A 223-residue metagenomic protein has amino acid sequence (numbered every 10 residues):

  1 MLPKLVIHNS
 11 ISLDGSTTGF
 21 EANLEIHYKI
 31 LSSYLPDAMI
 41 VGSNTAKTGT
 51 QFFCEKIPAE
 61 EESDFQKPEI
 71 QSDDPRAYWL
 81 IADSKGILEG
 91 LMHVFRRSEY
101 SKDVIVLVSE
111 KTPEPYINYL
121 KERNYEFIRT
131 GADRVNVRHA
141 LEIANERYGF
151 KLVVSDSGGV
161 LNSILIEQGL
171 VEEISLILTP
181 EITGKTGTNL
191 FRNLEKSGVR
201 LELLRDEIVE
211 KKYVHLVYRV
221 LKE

Functional and structural regions predicted by a protein language model:
M1-E223: Enzymes that bind and transform nitrogen-containing heteroaromatic metabolites
